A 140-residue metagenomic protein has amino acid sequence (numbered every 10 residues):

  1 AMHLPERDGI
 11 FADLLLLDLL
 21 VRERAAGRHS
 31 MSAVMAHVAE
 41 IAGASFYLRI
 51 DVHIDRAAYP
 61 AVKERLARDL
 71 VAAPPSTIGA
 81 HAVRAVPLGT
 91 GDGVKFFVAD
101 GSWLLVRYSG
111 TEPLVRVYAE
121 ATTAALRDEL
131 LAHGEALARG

Functional and structural regions predicted by a protein language model:
A1-G110, L114-Y118, A125-G140: Phosphate-binding and adjacent anionic-ligand microenvironments
